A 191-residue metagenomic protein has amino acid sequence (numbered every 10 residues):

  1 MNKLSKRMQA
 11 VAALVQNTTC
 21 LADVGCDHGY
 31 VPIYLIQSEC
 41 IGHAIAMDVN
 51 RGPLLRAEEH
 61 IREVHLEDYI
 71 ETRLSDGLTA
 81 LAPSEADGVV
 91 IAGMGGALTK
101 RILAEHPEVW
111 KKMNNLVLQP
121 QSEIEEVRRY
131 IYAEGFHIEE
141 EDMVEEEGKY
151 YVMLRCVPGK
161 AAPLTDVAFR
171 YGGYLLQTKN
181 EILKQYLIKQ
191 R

Functional and structural regions predicted by a protein language model:
M1-T19, I33: S-adenosyl-L-methionine
G25: Conserved S-adenosyl-L-methionine
G29: Glycine-rich SAM-binding Motif I of class I
H43-D48: Conserved SAM-binding motif I beta-strand of class I
R51, L55-S84: S-adenosyl-L-methionine
E85-G93: Short SAM/SAH-binding signature in class I
E105-R155: C-terminal substrate-binding/active-site "lid" region of AdoMet-derived donor-dependent transferases
G159, P163-R191: An accessory alpha-helical subdomain
